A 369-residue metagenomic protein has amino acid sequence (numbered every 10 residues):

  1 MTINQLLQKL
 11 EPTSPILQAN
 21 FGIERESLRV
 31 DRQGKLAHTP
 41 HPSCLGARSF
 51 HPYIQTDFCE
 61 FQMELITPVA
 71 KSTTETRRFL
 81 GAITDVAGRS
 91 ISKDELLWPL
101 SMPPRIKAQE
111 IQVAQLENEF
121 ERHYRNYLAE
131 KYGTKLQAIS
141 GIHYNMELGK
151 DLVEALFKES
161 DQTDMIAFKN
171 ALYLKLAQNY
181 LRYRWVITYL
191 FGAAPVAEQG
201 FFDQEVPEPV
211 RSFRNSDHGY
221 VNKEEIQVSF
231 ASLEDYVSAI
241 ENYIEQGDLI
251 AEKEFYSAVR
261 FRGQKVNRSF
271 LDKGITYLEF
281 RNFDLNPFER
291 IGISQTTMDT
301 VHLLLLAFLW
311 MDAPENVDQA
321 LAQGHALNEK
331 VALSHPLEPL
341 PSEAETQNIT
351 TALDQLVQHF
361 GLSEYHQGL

Functional and structural regions predicted by a protein language model:
M1-A129, A138: Terminal catalytic/cofactor-binding subdomain
Q8, R105-I106, L116-E130, T134 (+3 more regions): Loop-rich catalytic cores of soluble enzymes, especially ATP-dependent carboxylate-amine ligases and other
E26-L28, L136-G149, Y277-D284: Histidine-centered divalent-metal-coordination microenvironment in nucleic-acid enzymes
H38-H41, R77, L156-F157, G192 (+2 more regions): Short conserved micro-motifs at the rims of enzyme active sites and ligand-binding pockets
I166-L181, G292-A313: Short secondary-structure subsegments characteristic of cysteine-rich extracellular domains
L181-V196, L305-L333: Flexible helix-coil linker/hinge segments at domain or subdomain boundaries
Q246-L271, D284-P287, G292-H302, E343-S363: Extended, compositionally biased non-globular segments
V317-L369: Cationic, histidine-enriched alpha-helical/coil surfaces that engage anionic ligands
